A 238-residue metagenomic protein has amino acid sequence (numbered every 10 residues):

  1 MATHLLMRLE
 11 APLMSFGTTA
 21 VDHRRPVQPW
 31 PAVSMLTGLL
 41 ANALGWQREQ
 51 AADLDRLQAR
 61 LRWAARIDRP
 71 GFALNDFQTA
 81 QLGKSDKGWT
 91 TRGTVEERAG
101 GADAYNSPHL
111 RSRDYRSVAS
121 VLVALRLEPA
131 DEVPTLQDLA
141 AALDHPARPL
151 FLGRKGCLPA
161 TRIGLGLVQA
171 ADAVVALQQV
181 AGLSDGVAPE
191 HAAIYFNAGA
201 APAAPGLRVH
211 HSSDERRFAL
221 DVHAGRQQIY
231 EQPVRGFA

Functional and structural regions predicted by a protein language model:
M1-V21: N-terminal, Lys/Arg- and Ser/Thr-rich interaction peptides
A2, F16, E49-A51, W63 (+2 more regions): Residue-level detector of functional hotspots within protein domains
H4, R60-R62, V118-L122: Extracellular structured ligand-interaction cores
P12-L13, S34-L39, R92-A99: N-terminal start-of-chain detector that recognizes signal peptides and the immediate post-cleavage beginning
T19-G88: Glycine/small-residue-rich interface belts in oligomeric ring/scaffold proteins and their assembly partners
I67-A238: Internal, well-folded beta-alpha domain core
